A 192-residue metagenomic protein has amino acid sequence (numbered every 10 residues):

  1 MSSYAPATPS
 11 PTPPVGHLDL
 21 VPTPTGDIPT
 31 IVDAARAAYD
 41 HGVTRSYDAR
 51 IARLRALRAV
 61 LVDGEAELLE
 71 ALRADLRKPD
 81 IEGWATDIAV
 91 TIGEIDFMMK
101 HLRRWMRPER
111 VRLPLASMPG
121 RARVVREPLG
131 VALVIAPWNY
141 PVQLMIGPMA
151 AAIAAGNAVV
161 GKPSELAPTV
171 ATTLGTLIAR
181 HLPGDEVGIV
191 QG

Functional and structural regions predicted by a protein language model:
S2-R123: N-terminal Rossmann-like NAD(P)+-binding subdomain of aldehyde/semialdehyde dehydrogenases
R112-G192: Rossmann-like NAD(P) dinucleotide-binding subdomain of oxidoreductase/dehydrogenase enzymes
